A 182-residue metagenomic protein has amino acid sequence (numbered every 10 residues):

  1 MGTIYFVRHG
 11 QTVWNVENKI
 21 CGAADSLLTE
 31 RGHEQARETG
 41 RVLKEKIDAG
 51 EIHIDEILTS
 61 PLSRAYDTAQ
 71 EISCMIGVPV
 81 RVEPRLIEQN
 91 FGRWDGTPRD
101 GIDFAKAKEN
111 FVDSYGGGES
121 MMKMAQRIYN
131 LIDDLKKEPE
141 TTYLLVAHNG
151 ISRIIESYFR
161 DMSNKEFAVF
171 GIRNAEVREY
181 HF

Functional and structural regions predicted by a protein language model:
G2, Q11-V78, E119: Active-site-proximal alpha-helix that buttresses catalytic centers in soluble enzyme cores
T3-H9, L145-V146: Short, hydrophobic/glycine-enriched beta-strand segments
F6, V82-P84, E179: Structural signal for conserved beta-strand scaffold positions within catalytic alpha/beta enzyme cores
Q11, S63, L86-I87, G150: Catalytic metal-binding/acid-base residues of hydrolase active sites
V16-K19, A69, G92-G96, Y158: Short aromatic-enriched loop/helix-cap "lid" or pocket-rim segments at secondary-structure transitions that line
T59-S60, Q126, V146-A147: Short beta-strand scaffold positions
Y66, Y129-F182: Active-site-adjacent alpha-helix immediately C-terminal to a catalytic or transition-state-stabilizing loop
C74-Y129: Phosphate-handling substructures
